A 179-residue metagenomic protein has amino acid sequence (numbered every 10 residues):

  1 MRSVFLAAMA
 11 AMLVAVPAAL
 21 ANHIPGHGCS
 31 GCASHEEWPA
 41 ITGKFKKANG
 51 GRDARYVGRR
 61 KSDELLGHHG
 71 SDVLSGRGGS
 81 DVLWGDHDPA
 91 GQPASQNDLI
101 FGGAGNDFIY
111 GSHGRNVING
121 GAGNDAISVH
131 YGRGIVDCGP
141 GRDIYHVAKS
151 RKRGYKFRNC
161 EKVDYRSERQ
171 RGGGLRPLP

Functional and structural regions predicted by a protein language model:
M1-V4: Positively charged n-region of N-terminal signal peptides that target proteins for export
A7-A15: Bacterial N-terminal signal peptides
P17-A21: Sec/Tat signal peptide C-region and signal peptidase I cleavage site
I24-A40: Short N-terminal segments immediately surrounding and downstream of signal-peptide cleavage
G31-S34, G43, A48-G50, G58 (+10 more regions): Glycine-centered beta-turn/loop sites at beta-strand termini
Y56, D72-S75, D98-F101, V117-N119 (+2 more regions): Short, T/G/N/S-enriched strand-turn elements that build extracellular solenoid repeat scaffolds
V129-R176: Leucine-rich solenoid repeat scaffolds
